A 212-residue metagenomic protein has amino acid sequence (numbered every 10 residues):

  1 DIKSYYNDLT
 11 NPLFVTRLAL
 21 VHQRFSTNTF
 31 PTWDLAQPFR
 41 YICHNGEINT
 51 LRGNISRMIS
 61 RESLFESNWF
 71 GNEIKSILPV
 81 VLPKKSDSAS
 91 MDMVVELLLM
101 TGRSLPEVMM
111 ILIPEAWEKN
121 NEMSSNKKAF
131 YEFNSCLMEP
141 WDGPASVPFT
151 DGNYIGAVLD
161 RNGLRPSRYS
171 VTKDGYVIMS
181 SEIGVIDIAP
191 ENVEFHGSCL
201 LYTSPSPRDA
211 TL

Functional and structural regions predicted by a protein language model:
D1-N54, P106-L200: Conserved mixed alpha/beta core segments that line enzyme active sites in large multi-domain catalysts
T50, I55, E62, L98-G102: A generic secondary-structure signal for well-formed alpha-helical elements
I55, G71-K84: Alpha-helical bundle cores of large, well-folded domains in eukaryotic cytoskeletal and signaling proteins
I55-S56, R208: Short, charged beta-turn/beta-strand-edge "cap" motif at the junction between a beta-strand and an adjacent loop
R57-G71: A short, polar/charged loop-to-alpha-helix boundary motif
W69-I77, S90, I183-I188, R208: Short acidic (Asp/Glu) and glycine-rich catalytic loops that position anionic groups and cofactors
L82, S86-E122: N-terminal leader/propeptide and maturation segments of large enzyme subunits in energy/redox metabolism and hydrolases
Y202, P207-L212: Single conserved hydrophobic/aromatic residue that forms the stacking wall/gate of nucleotide- or nucleobase-binding
